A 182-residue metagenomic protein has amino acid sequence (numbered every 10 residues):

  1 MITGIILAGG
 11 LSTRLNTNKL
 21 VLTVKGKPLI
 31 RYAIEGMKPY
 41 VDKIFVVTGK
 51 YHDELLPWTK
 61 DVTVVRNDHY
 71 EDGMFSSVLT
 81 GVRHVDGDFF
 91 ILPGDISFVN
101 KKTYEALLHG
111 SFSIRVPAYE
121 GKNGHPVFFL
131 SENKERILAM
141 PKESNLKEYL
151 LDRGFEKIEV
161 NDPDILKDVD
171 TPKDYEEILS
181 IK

Functional and structural regions predicted by a protein language model:
I2-L92, F98-P117, N123, G154-D162: Nucleotide and nucleotide-moiety/phosphate-recognizing core
R14, E54-L55, R136, D168 (+1 more regions): Phosphate- and divalent-cation-binding pockets in alpha/beta enzyme and binding domains that engage nucleotide-derived
K19, I137-M140: Short, solvent-exposed loop/turn segments at secondary-structure boundaries
H52, F75-V78, Y104, K134 (+2 more regions): A general structural signal for well-ordered alpha-helical segments in protein cores
G94, V99, F129, D170: A conserved hydrophobic position in a structured secondary element of the catalytic/binding core that shapes
G124-R136, P172: Conserved nucleotide-sugar donor-binding and metal-coordinating catalytic region shared by glycosyltransferases
A139-K182: Conserved alpha/beta core of the MobA/IspD/sugar-nucleotide pyrophosphorylase nucleotidyltransferase superfamily
